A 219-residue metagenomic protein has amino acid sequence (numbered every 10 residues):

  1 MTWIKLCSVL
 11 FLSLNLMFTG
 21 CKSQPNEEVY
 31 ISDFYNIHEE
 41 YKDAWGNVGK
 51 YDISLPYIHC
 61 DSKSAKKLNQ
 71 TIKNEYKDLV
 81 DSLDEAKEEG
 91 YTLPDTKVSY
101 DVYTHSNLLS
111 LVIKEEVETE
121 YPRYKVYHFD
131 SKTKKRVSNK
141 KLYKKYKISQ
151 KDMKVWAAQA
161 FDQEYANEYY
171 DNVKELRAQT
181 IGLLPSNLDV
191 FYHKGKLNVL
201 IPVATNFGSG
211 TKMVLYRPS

Functional and structural regions predicted by a protein language model:
M1-T2: N-terminal secretory signal peptides that target proteins for export/translocation
K5-L16: Hydrophobic helical h-region of N-terminal Sec-dependent signal peptides in bacterial secretory/periplasmic proteins
F18-G20: C-terminal motif of bacterial Sec signal peptides marking the signal peptidase cleavage site
K22-S219: Compositionally biased intrinsically disordered regions enriched in Thr/Gly
